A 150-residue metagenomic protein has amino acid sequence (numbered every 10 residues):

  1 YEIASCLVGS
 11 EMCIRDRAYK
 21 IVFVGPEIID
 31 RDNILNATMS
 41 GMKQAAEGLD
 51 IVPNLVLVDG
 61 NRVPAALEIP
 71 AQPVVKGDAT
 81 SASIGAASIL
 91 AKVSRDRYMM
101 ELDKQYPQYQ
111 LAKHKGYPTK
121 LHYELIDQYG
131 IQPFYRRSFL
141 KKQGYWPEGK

Functional and structural regions predicted by a protein language model:
Y1-I14: Single conserved hydrophobic/aromatic residue that forms the stacking wall/gate of nucleotide- or nucleobase-binding
Y1-I3, P73-A79, E101: Short, well-ordered junction/capping motifs at the entry into regular secondary structure
D16, A45-N54: Phosphate/pyrophosphate-binding loops at sites that engage ATP/ADP/AMP, CoA/4′-phosphopantetheine, polyphosphate
A18-K20, N54-V56, P70-Q72, S88 (+1 more regions): Structural motif
A18-Q44, D127-K150: C-terminal domain-closing interface element
N33, A37-S40, L55-T80: Catalytic beta-strand/loop module used to bind and position nucleotide/cofactor moieties in cofactor-attachment
A37, G41-L49, A87-S94: Stable alpha-helical structural segments in soluble proteins, enriched in small hydrophobic residues
A79-K150: Oxyanion/phosphate-interacting regions
